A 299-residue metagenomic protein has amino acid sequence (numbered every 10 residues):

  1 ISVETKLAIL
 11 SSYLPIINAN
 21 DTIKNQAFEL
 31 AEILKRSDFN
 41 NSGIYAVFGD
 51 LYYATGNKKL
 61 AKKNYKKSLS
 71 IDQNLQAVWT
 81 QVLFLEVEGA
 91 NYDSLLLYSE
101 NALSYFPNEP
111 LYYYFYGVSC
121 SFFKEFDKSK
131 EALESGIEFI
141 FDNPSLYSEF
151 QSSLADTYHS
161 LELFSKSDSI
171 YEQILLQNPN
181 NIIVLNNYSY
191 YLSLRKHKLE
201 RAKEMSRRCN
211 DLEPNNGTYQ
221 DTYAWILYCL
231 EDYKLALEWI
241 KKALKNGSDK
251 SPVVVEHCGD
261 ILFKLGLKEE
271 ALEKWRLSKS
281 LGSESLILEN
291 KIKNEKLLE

Functional and structural regions predicted by a protein language model:
I1-G266, R276-E299: Alpha-solenoid helical repeat scaffolds
E269: Residues that scaffold, gate, or flank divalent-cation-dependent active/transport sites
